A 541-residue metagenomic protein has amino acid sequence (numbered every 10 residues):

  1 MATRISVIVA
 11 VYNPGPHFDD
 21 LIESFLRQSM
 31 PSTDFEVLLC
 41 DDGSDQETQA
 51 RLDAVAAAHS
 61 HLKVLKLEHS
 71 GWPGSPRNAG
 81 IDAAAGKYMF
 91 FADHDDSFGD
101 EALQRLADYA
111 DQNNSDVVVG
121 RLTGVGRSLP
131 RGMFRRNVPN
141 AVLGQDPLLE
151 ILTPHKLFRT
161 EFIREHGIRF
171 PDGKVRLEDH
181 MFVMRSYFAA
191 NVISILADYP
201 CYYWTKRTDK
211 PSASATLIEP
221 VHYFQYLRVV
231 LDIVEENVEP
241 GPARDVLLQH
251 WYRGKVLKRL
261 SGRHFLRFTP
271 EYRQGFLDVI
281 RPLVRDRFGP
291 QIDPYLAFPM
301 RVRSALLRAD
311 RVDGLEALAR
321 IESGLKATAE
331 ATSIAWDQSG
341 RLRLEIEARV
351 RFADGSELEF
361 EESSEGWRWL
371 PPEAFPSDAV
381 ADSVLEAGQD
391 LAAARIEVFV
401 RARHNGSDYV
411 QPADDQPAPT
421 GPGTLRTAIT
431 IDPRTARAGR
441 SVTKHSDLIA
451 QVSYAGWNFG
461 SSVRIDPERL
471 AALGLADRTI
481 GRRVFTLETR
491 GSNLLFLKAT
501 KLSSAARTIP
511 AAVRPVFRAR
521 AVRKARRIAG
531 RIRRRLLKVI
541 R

Functional and structural regions predicted by a protein language model:
M1-Y226, D232: Nucleotide-sugar donor-binding/catalytic module of glycosyltransferases that assemble extracellular/cell-envelope
P73, F91, D179, Q249 (+2 more regions): A broadly tuned, weak detector of single residues within folded domains
P73, L152, Q249, V522 (+1 more regions): General helical secondary-structure elements
V118, F158, F170, W204 (+7 more regions): Generic structural hydrophobic/aromatic packing signal, biased to beta-strands
Y199-R207, A213-P240, V256, R267-R287: Catalytic core of nucleotide-sugar-dependent glycosyltransferases
Q249-R259: Amphipathic alpha-helical repeat scaffolds of TPR domains
S261-R541: Basic, ligand-binding patches in group-transfer machinery, especially extracytoplasmic/periplasmic segments
